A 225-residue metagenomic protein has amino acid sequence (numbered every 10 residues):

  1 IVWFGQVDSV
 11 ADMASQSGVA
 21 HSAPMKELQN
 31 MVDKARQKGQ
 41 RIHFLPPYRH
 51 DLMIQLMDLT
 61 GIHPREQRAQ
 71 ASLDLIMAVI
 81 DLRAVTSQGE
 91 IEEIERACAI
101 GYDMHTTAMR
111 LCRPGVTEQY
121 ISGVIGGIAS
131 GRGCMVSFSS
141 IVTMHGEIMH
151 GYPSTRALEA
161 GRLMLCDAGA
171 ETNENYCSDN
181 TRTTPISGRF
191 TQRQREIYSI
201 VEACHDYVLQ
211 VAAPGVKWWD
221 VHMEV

Functional and structural regions predicted by a protein language model:
I1-V225: Active-site neighborhoods and metal-handling regions in enzymes and metal-associated proteins
